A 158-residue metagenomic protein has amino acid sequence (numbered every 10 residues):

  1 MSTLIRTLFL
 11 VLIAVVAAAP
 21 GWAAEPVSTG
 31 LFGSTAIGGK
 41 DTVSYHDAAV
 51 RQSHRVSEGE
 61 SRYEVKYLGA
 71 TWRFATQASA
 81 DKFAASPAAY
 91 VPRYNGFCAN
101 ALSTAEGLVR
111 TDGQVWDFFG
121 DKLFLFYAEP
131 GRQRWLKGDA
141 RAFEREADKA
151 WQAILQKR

Functional and structural regions predicted by a protein language model:
M1-F9: Bacterial N-terminal signal peptides that target proteins for export
L8-A18: Bacterial N-terminal signal peptides
W22-R158: Charged, low-complexity intrinsically disordered segments
